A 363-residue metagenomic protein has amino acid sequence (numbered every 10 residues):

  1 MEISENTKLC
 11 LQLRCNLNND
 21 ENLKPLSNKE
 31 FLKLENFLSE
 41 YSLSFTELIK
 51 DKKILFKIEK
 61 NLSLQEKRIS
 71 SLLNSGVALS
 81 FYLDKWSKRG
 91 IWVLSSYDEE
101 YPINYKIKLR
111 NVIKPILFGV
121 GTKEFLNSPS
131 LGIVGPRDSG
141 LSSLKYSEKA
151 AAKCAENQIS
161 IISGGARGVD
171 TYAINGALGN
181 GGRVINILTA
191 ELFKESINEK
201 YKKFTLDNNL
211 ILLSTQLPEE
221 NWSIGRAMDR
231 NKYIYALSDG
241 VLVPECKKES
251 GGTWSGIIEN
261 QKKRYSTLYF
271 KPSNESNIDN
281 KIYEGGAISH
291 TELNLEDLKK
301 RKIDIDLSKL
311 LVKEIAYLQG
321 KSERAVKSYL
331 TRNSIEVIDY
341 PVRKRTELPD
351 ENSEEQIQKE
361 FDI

Functional and structural regions predicted by a protein language model:
M1, L32-L43: Charged, amphipathic alpha-helical segments characteristic of ABC-type P-loop ATPases involved in chromosome
M1-S27, S42, L48-K52, S95-E314 (+4 more regions): Glycine-biased, small-residue-rich flexible motifs in mid-sequence functional cores and linkers
E30-K33, R68, L311-E314: A general alpha-helix detector
L43-A78, L83: Electropositive, gly/pro-rich neighborhoods at or near active sites that engage anionic ligands
Q65-L72, L79-Y82, W86-K88, A177-K194: A short, flexible N-terminal coil/short beta segment enriched in small residues
S75-L109: Helix-enriched interaction subdomains in cytosolic or periplasmic regions, typified by TIR/SEFIR signaling/NADase cores
L330: DNA major-groove recognition helix of helix-turn-helix
